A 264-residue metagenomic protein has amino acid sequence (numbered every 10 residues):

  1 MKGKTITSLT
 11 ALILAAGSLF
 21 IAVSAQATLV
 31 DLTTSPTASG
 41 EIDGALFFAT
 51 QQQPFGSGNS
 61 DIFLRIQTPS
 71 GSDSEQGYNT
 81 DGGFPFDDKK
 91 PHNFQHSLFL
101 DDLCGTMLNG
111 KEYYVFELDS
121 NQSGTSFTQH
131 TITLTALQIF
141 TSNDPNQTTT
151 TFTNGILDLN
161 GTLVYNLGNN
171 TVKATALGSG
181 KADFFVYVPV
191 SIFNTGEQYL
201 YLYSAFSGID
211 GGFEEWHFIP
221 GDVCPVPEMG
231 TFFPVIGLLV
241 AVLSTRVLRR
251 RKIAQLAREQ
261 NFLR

Functional and structural regions predicted by a protein language model:
K2-L12: Bacterial N-terminal signal peptides that target proteins for export
T10, L14-A15, L19, L238: Hydrophobic helical h-region of N-terminal Sec-dependent signal peptides in bacterial secretory/periplasmic proteins
L14-A15, A25, V186: Cleavable N-terminal signal peptides
T28-P225: Surface-exposed extracytoplasmic segments
P227-L248: A short, hydrophobic C-terminal helix/tail in secreted or cell-surface proteins
S244-R264: C-terminal membrane-anchoring or membrane-association module
